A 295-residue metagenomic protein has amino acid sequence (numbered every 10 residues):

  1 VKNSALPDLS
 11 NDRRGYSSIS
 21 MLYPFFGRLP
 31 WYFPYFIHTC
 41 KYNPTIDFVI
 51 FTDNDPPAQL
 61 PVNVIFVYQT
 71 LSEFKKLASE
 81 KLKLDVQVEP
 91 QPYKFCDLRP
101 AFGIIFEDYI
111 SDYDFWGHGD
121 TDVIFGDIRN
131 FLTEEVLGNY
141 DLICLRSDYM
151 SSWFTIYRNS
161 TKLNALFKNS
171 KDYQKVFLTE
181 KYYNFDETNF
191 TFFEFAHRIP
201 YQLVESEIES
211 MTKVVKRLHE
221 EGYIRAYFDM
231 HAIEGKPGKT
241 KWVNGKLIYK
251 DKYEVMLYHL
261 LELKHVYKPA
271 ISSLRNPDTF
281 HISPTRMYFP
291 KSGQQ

Functional and structural regions predicted by a protein language model:
V1-W31: N-proximal low-complexity "stem/linker" segments adjacent to membrane-targeting elements
I37-I46: Short, acidic, metal-binding catalytic loop of nucleotide-sugar glycosyltransferases
F51-P57: Short, polar loop motifs at secondary-structure junctions
P57-Y109: Active-site-proximal specificity loops/subdomain of glycosyltransferases
L98-L142: GT-A fold catalytic core of metal-dependent nucleotide-sugar glycosyltransferases, centered on the diacidic
G138-W153: A short, conserved acidic/glycine-rich loop-to-beta-strand motif that forms the donor nucleotide-sugar/metal
S151-L166: Conserved nucleotide-sugar donor-binding and metal-coordinating catalytic region shared by glycosyltransferases
L163-Q295: Catalytic core and acceptor-binding pocket of nucleotide-sugar-dependent glycosyltransferases
